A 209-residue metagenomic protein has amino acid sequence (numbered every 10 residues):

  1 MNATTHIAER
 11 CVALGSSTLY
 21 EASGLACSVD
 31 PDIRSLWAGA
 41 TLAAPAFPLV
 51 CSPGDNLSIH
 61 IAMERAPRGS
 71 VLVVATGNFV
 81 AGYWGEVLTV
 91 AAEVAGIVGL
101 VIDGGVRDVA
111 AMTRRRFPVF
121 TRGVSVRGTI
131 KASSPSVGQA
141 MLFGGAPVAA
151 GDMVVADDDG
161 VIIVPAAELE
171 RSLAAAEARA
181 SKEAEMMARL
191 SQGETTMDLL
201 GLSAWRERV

Functional and structural regions predicted by a protein language model:
M1-A150, V164-T196, G201-V209: Feature captures the catalytic cores and cofactor-binding loops of soluble hydro-lyases/lyases that act on carboxylate
G144, D157-D158: A cytosolic small-molecule/anion-sensing beta-strand core signal
V154: C-terminal binding/interaction regions
G160-I162: Channel- or pocket-lining gating/hinge segments that regulate access to a cavity or pore
